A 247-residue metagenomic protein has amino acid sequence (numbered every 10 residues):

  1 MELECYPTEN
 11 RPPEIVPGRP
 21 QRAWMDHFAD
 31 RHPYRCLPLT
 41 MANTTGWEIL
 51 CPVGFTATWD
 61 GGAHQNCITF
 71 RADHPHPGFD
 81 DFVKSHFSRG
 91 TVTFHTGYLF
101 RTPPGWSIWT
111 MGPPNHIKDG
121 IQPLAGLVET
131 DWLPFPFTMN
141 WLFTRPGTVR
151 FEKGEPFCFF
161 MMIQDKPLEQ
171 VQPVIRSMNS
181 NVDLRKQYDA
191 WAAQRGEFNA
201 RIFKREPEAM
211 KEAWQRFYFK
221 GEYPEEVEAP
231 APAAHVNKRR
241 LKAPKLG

Functional and structural regions predicted by a protein language model:
M1-L133, G147-E152, P156-G247: Non-catalytic terminal segments and appended small domains
F137-T144: Conserved interaction-surface patches within small, structured recognition/assembly domains
